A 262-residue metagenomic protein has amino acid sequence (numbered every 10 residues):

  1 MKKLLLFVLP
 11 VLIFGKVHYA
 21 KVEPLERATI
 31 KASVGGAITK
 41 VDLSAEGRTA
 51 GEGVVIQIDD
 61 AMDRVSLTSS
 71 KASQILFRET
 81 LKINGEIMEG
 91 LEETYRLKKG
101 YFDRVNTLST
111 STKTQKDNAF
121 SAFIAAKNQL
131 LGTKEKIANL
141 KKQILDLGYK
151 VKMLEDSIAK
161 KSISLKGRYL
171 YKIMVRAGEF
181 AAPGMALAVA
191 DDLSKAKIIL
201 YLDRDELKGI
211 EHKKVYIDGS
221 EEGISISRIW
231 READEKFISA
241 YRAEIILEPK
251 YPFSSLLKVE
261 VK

Functional and structural regions predicted by a protein language model:
K16-A37, G148-G167, V189-A190, S227-E235: Short beta-strand-turn/beta-hairpin segments enriched in glycine/proline and small hydrophobics that form edge-strand
K16-S73, D203, W230-A233: Long, amphipathic coiled-coil "stalk"/hairpin helices in large membrane-associated assemblies
K40-S44, R48-T49, M174, P249-E260: Exposed loop and linker-edge segments at protein-protein interfaces
T49-G51, S164-Y201: Surface-exposed patches in structured soluble domains
V65, S69-A72, E79, S121-L165 (+1 more regions): Extended amphipathic alpha-helical segments
R78-I137: Alpha-helical hairpins and coiled-coil heptad-repeat segments
R176, L193, H212-S225: Low-complexity, intrinsically disordered, polar/proline/glycine/glutamine-rich protein-protein interaction regions
G223-K262: Structural microfeature recognizing short secondary-structure transition sites
